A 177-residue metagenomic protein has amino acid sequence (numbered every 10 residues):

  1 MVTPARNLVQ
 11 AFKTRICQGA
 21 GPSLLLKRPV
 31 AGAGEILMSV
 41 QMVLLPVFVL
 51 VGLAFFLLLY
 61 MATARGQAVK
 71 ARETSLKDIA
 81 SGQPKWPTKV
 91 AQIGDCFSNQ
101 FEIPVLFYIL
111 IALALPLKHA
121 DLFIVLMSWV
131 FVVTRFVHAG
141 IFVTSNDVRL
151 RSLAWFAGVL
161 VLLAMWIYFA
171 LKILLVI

Functional and structural regions predicted by a protein language model:
S23-L37: Short, Lys/Arg-enriched N-terminal segments with co-localized hydrophobic residues within the first ~10-30 amino acids
Q41-K77: N-terminal signal-anchor transmembrane alpha helix
D78-Q100: Short membrane-interface loop/juxtamembrane segments of multi-pass integral membrane proteins
S98-I111: Core segments of transmembrane alpha-helices that mediate helix-helix packing or line hydrophobic substrate/ligand
L110-F131: Short alpha-helical packing/oligomerization segments
G140-V161: Interfacial loop-to-transmembrane junctions
I167-I177: Juxtamembrane boundary at the C-terminal end of a transmembrane helix
